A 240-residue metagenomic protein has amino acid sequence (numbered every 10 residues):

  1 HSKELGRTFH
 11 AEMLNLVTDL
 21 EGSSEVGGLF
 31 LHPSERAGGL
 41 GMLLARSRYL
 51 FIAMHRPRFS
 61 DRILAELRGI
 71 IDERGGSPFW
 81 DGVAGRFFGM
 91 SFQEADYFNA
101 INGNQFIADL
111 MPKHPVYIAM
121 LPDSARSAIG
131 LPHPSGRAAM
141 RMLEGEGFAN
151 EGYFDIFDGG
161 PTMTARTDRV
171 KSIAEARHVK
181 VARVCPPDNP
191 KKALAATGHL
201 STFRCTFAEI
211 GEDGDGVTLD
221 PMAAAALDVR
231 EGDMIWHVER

Functional and structural regions predicted by a protein language model:
H1-G28, Q93-A95, A100: Conserved acyl-donor/pantetheine-binding loop and adjacent beta-alpha core of acyl/acetyltransferases and related
F9, M13, G28-L31, R36-I52: Conserved acetyl-CoA-binding loop-helix of GNAT-fold acetyltransferases
L20-L29, Y49-R68, P78, S127: Conserved GNAT acetyl-CoA-binding A-motif
L44-A45, P57-D96: Glycine- and acidic-residue-rich phosphate-binding/metal-coordinating active-site segment common to enzymes that handle
V83-L110, V116-S127: Long, charge-rich alpha-helical interaction segments
Y117-P186: Anionic-ligand-binding alpha/beta catalytic cores of soluble enzymes and soluble regulatory domains that recognize
F203, A208-G232: Short beta-strand-centered segments at strand-helix junctions
I235-H237: A generic structural signal for residues embedded in beta-strands
